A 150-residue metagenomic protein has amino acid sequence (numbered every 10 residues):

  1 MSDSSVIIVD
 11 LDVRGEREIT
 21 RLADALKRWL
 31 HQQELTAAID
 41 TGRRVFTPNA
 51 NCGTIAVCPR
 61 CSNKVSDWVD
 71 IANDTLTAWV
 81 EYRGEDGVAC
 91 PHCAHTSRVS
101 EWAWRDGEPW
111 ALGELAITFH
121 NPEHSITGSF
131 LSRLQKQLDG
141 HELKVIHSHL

Functional and structural regions predicted by a protein language model:
M1, A94-L150: Acidic, proline/glycine-rich low-complexity IDRs
M1-I55: N-terminal alpha-helical interaction blocks
A23-L26, A89, T127-R133: Short amphipathic alpha-helix segments
C58-C61, C90-C93: Short cysteine-rich clusters marking metal-coordination/redox-active sites
S66-W68, V99-S100: Short, non-ligating residues that shape and space the ligands of small metal-coordination modules and catalytic
W68-V69, T75-L76, S148-L150: C-terminal assembly and membrane-engagement modules of membrane-active proteins
A72-V88, R105-D106: Short linker/helix segments within small regulatory modules
